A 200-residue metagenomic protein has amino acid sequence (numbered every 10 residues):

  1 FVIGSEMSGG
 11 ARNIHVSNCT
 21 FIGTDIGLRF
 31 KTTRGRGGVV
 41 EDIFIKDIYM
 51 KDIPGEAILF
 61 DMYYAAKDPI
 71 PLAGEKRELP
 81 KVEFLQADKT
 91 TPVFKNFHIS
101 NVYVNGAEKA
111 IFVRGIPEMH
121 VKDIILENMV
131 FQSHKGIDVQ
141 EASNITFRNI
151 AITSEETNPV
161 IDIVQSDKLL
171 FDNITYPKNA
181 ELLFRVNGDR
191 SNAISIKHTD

Functional and structural regions predicted by a protein language model:
F1-D200: Extracellular/periplasmic carbohydrate-active domains that bind, remodel, or depolymerize complex polysaccharides
